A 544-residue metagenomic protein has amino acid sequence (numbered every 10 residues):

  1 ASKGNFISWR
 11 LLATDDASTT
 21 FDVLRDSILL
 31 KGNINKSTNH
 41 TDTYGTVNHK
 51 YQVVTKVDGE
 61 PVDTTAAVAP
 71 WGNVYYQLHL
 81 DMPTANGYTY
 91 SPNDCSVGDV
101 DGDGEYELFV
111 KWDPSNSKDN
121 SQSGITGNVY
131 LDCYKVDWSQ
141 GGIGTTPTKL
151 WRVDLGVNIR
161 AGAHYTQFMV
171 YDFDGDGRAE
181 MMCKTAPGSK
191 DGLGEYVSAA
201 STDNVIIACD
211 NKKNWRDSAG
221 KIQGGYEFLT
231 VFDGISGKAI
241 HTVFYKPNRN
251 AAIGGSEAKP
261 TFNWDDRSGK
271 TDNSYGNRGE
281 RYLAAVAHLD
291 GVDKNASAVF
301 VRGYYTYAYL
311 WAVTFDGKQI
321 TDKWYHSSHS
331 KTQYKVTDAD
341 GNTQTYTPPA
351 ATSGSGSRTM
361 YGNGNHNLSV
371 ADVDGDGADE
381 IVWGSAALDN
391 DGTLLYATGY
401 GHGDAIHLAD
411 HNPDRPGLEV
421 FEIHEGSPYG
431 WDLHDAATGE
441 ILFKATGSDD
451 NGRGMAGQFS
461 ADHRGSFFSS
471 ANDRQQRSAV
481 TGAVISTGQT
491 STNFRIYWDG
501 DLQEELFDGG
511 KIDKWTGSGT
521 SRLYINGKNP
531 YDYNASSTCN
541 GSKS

Functional and structural regions predicted by a protein language model:
G4, L11-D16, N33-S544: Beta-propeller-forming repeat regions
L12-D26: Solvent-exposed loop/turn segments flanking beta-strands in beta-repeat/beta-sandwich domains
L29-K31: Ser/Thr-rich low-complexity repeats and stalk/linker segments
